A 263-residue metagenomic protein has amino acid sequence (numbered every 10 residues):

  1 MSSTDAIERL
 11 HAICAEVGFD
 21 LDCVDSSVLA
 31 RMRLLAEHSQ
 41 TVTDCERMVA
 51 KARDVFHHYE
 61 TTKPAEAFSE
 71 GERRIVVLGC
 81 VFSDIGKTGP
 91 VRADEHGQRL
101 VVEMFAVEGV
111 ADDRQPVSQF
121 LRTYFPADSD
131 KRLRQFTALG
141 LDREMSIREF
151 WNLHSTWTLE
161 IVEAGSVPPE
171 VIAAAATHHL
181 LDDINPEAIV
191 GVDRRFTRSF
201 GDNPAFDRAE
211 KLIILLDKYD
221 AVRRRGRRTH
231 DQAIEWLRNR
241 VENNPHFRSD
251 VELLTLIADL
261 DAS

Functional and structural regions predicted by a protein language model:
M1-L141, M145-E149, S166: Acidic/His-rich, divalent-metal-binding segments that scaffold phosphate/diphosphate chemistry
D5, R9-A12, S27, P116 (+6 more regions): Exposed alpha-helical structural elements
V28-R31, D54, H154, I213-D217: Short acidic (Asp/Glu) and glycine-rich catalytic loops that position anionic groups and cofactors
H57, T61, V167, I184 (+1 more regions): A generic secondary-structure boundary signal that marks alpha-helix termini
A65-C80, F125-I213, R228, R238-S263: Histidine/acidic-rich helix-loop-helix segments that form or flank divalent-metal centers in metalloenzyme catalytic
S83, K87, L181-D182, D220-A221: Active-site micro-motifs of SAM-dependent methyltransferase domains
G89, K218-P245: Active-site-proximal, acidic helix/loop segment immediately C-terminal to a metal-coordinating Asp/Glu
